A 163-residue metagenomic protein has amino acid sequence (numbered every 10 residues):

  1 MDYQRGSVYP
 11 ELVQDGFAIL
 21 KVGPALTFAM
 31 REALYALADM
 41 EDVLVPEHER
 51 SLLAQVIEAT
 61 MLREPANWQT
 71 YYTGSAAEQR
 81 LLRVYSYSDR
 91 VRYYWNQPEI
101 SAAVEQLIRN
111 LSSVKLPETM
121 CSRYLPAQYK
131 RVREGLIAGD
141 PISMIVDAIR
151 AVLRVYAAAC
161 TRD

Functional and structural regions predicted by a protein language model:
D2-D163: Flexible, acidic glycine-rich loops studded with aromatic residues
